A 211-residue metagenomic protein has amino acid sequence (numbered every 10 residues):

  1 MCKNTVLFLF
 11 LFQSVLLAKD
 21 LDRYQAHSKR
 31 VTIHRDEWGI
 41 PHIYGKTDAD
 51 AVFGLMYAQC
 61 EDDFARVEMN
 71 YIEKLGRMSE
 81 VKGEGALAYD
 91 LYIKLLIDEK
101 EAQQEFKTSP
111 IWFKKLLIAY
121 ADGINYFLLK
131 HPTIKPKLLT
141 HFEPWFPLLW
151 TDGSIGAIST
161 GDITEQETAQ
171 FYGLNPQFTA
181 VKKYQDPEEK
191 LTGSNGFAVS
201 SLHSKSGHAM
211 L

Functional and structural regions predicted by a protein language model:
C2-F8: Sec-dependent signal peptide recognition, specifically the positively charged N-region followed immediately by
L9-A18: Hydrophobic h-region of N-terminal signal peptides that target proteins for export in Gram-negative bacteria
D20-M210: Substrate-recognition/specificity elements adjacent to catalytic centers across diverse enzyme folds
